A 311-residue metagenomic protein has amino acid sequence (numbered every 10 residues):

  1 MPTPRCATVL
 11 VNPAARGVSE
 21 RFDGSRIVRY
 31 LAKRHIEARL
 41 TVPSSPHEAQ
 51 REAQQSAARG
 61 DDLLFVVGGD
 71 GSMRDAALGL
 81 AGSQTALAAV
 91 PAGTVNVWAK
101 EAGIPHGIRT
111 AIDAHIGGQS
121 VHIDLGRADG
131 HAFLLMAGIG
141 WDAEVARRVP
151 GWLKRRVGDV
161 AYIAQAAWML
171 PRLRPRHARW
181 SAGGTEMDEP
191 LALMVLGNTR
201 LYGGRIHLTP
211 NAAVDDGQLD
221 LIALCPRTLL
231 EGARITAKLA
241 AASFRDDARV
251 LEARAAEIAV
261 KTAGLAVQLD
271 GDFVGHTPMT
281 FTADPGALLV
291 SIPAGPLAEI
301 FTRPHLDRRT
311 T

Functional and structural regions predicted by a protein language model:
M1-L64, T185, L297-T311: ATP/NTP phosphate-donor binding region
P13, V67-G69, V90-A92: Glycine-rich beta-strand-to-loop/alpha-helix junction loops that act as flexible
K33-R34, P43, A81-A192: Catalytic core of DAGKc-family lipid kinases
A49, G71-A76, V97: Short glycine/serine/threonine-rich phosphate/pyrophosphate-binding segments that cradle anionic phosphate groups
G138, D142, V195-L208, F273: Glycine-rich phosphate/pyrophosphate-binding beta-alpha loops
L153-A161, G204, P210-E231: Gly/Ser/Thr-rich active-site loops/lids in small-molecule metabolic enzymes that frequently grip phosphoryl groups
R174-R176, P190-A192, D215-D220, R254-A256: A generic structural signal for short beta-strands and their flanking turns/coil linkers
A182, A213, A223-T311: ATP/nucleoside-binding phosphotransfer catalytic cores, i.e., glycine-rich phosphate-binding loops
